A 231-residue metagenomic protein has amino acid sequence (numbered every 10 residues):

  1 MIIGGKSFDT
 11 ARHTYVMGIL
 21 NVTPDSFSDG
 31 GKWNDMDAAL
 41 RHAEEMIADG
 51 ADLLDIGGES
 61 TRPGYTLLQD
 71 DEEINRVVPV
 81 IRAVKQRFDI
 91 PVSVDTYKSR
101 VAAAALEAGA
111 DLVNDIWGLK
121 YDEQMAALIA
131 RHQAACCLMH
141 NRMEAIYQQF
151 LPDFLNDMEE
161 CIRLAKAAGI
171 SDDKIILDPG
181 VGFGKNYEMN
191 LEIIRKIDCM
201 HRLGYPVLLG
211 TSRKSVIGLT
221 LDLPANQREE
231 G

Functional and structural regions predicted by a protein language model:
M1-P24, K166-I170, L223: N-terminal amphipathic alpha-helix/helix-capping segment at the start of soluble metabolic enzymes
I3, S28-H42, T61-A83, F88-P91 (+4 more regions): Active-site-adjacent loop and "lid" segments of alpha/beta metabolic enzymes
T23, L54-G58, L138-N141, I176-G180 (+1 more regions): Short beta-strands and strand-loop turn motifs
R41-G57: Catalytic domains of carbohydrate-active enzymes, especially glycoside hydrolases
I47, E159-K174: Phosphate/pyrophosphate-binding loops at sites that engage ATP/ADP/AMP, CoA/4′-phosphopantetheine, polyphosphate
I47-G50, G109-L112, S171: Short loop/turn motifs at secondary-structure junctions
